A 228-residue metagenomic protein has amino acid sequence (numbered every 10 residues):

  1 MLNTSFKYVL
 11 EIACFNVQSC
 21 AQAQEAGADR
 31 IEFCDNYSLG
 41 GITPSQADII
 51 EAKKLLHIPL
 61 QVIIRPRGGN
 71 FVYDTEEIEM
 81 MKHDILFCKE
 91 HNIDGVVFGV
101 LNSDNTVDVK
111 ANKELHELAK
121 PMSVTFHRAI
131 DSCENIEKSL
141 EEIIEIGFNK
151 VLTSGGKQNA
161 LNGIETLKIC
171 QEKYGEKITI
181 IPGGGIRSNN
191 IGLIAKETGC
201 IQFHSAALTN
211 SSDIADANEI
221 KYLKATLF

Functional and structural regions predicted by a protein language model:
M1-V9, A225-F228: Short, Lys/Arg-enriched, disordered terminal segments
S5-I31, N36-T43: N-terminal pre-domain/capping segments
Y8-I12, I31-F33, A52, L60-I64 (+5 more regions): Hydrophobic faces of well-ordered beta-strands that scaffold small-molecule active sites in alpha/beta enzyme cores
F15-A26, V72-I85, D131-I146, L167-E176 (+2 more regions): Catalytic cores of alpha/beta
Q18, Y37-Q61, E76-I78, V100-K120 (+4 more regions): Active-site-adjacent beta->alpha loops and helix N-cap segments on the catalytic face of soluble alpha/beta enzymes
Q24-I31, L56-P59, N92-G95, L118-M122 (+4 more regions): Glycine-enriched alpha-helix->loop->beta-strand junction motifs that scaffold or abut catalytic
P66, F71: Glycine-rich nucleotide/cofactor/substrate-binding loop typically near the N-terminus or early in the first domain
H83-V100, D104-V107: Ordered, amphipathic secondary-structure segments that act as subunit-interaction surfaces in large macromolecular
